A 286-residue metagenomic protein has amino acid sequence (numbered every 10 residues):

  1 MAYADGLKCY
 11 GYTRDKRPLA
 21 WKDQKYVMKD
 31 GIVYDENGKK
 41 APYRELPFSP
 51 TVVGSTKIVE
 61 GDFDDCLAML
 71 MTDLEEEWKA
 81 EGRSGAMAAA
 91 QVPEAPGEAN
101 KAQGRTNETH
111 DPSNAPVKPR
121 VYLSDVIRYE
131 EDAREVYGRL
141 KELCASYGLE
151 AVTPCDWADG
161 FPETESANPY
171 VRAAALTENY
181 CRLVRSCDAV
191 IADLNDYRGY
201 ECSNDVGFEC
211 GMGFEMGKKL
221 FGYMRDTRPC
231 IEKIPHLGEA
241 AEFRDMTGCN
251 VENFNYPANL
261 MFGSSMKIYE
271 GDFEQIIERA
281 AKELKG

Functional and structural regions predicted by a protein language model:
M1-G286: Conserved catalytic or regulatory cores that recognize and/or transform ribose-phosphate-containing ligands
